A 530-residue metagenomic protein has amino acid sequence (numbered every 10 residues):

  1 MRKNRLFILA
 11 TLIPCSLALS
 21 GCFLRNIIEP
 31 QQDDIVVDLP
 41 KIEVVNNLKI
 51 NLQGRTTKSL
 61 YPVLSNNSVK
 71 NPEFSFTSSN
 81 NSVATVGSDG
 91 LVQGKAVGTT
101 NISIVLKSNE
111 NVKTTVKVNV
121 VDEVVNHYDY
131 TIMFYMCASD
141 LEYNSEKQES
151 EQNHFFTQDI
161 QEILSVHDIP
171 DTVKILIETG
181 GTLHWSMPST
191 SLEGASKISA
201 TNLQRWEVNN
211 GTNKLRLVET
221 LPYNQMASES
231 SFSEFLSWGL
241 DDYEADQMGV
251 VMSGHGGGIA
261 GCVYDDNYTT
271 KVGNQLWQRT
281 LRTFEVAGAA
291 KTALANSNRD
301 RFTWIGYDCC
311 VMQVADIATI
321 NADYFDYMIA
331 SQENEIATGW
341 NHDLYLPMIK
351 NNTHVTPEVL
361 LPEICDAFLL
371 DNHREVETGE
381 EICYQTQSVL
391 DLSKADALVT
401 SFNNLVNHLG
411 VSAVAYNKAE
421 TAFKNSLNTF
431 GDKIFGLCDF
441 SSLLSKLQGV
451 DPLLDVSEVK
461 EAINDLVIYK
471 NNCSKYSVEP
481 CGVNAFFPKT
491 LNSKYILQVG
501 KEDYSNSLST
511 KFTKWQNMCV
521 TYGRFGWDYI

Functional and structural regions predicted by a protein language model:
M1-L9: Bacterial N-terminal signal peptides that target proteins for export
A10-A18: Bacterial N-terminal signal peptides
C22-V124: Extracytoplasmic soluble-region selector
E123-E244: N-terminal extension/subdomain marker
T131-M136, K174-T179, M248-M252, T303-Y307 (+2 more regions): Structural recognition of the beta-strand scaffold that forms the well-ordered cores of secreted hydrolase catalytic
L141-F156, H184-P188, G258-V263, M312-I317 (+1 more regions): Extracytoplasmic/secreted cell-surface and envelope-processing proteins
S237, D241, V263-I530: Terminal, contiguous helix-loop blocks that mediate binding/assembly
D242-I259: Active-site groove signature of glycoside hydrolases
